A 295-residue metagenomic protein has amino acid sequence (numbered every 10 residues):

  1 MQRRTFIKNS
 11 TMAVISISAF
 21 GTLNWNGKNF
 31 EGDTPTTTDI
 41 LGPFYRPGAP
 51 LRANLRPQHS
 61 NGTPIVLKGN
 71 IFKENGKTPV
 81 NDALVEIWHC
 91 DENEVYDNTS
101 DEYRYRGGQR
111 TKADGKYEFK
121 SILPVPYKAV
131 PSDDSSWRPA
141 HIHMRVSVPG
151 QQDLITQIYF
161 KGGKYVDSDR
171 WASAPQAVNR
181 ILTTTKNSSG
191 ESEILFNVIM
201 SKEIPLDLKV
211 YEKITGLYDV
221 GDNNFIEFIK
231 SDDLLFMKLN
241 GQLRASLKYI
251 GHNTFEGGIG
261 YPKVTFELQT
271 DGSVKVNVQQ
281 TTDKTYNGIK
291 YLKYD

Functional and structural regions predicted by a protein language model:
M1-I17: N-terminal secretory signal peptides and thylakoid transit peptides that target proteins across membranes
V14-S16, T78-P79, N224-I229: Short amphipathic alpha-helical segments with coiled-coil-like heptad repeat character
F20-N24: C-terminal segment of classical bacterial N-terminal signal peptides
G27-R170: Beta-strand-dominated extracellular/periplasmic modules and repeats in secreted or surface-exposed proteins
A53-Q58, V166-P205: Extracellular beta-sheet/turn segments enriched in Thr/Pro/Gly and aliphatic residues
L84, R106-G108, K116-E118, I155-Q157 (+5 more regions): Well-ordered beta-strand positions in beta-sheet-rich domains
S132-D134, T183-S189, T265-E267: Short proline/glycine-enriched turn/loop segments at secondary-structure junctions
M200-D295: Peripheral terminal and inter-domain segments
